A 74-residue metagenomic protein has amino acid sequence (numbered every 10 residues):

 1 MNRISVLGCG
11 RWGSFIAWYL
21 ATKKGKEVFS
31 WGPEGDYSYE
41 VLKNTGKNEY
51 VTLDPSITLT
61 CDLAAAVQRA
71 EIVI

Functional and structural regions predicted by a protein language model:
M1-L53, I57-V67: NAD(P)+-binding Rossmann beta1-loop-alpha1 motif at the extreme N-terminus of oxidoreductases
A70-E71: An anion/phosphate-binding loop that grips the pyrophosphate of nucleotide cofactors and donors
